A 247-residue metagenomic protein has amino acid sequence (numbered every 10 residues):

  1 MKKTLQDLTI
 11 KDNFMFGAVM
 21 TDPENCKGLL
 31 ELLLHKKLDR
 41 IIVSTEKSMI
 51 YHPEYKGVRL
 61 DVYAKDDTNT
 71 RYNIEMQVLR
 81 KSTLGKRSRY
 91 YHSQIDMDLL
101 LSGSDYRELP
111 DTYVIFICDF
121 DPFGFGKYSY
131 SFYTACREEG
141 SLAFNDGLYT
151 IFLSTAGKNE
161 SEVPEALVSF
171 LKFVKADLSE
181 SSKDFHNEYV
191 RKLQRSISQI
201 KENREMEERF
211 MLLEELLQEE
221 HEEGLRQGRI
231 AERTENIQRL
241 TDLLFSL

Functional and structural regions predicted by a protein language model:
M1-L247: Elongated, amphipathic alpha-helical interaction scaffolds
